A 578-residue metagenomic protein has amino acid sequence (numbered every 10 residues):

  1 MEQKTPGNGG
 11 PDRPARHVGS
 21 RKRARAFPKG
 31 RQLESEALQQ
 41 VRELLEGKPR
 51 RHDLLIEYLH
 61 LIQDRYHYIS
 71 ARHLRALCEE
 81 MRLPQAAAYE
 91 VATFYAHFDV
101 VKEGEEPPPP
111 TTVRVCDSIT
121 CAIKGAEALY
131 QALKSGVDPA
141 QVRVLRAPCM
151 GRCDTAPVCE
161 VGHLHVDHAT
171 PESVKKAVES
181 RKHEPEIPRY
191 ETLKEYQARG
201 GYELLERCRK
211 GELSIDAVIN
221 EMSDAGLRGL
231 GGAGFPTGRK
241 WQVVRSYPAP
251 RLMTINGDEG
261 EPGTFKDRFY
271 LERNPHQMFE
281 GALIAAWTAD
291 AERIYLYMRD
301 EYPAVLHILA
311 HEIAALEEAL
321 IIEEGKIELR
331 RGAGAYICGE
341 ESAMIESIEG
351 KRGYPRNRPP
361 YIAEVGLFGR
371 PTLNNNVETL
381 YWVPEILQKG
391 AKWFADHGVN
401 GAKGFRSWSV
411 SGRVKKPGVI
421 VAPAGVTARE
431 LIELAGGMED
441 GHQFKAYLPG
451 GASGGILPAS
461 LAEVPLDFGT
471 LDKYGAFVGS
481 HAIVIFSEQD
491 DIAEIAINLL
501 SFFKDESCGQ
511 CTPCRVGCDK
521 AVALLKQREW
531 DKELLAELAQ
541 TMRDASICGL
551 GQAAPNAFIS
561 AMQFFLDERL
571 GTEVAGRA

Functional and structural regions predicted by a protein language model:
K22-V113, D117-M150, D154-H183, E203-D224 (+8 more regions): Ferredoxin-type iron-sulfur electron-transfer modules in oxidoreductases and energy-metabolism complexes
Y95, N274-T288: Histidine-anchored nucleotide/phosphate-binding helix
V161-H163, S411, K415-P417, P449-G450: Short strand-turn-strand beta-turns centered on an Asx-Gly dipeptide
L164, E172-E203, G366-G369, E378 (+2 more regions): Intein/HINT protein-splicing elements and their conserved insertion hotspots or analogous self-processing inserts
C208-Y247, D396, S409, V421 (+2 more regions): Accessory "access/gating" subregions that flank catalytic or transport cores
F235, Q242-T264, R268-E280: Active-site cofactor/substrate anionic-group-binding motifs, chiefly glycine- and Lys/Arg-rich phosphate-binding loops
G281-L283, A424-D440: Short amphipathic, charge-patterned alpha-helical segments
L306-A424, G436: Hydrophobic alpha-helical positions that pack around
